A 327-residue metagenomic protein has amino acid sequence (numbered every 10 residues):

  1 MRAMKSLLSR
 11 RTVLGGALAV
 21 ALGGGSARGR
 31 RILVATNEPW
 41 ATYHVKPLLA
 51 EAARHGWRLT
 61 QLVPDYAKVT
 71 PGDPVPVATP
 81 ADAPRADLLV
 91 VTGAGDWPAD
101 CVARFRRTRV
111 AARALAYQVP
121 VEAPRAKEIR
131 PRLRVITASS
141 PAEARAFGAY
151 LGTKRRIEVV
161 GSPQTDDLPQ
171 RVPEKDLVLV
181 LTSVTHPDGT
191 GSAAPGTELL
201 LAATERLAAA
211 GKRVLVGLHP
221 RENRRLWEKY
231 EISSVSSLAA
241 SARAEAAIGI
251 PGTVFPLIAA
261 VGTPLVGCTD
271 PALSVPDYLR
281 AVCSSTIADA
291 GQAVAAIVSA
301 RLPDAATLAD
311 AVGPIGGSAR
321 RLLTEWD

Functional and structural regions predicted by a protein language model:
R2-S26: N-terminal export signals
L33-D166: Active-site and donor-binding regions of nucleotide-sugar-utilizing enzymes
A41-V45, T165-D167, P173-L226: Conserved catalytic-core segment of nucleotide-activated headgroup transferases in glycan assembly
P76-T79, E231-S236, V282-Q292: Short acidic-hydrophobic, aromatic-tinged amphipathic segments that line or gate anion-handling sites
G93-A94, R113-Q118, S162, L179-P187 (+2 more regions): Short loop/turn segments at strand-loop or loop-helix junctions that form parts of catalytic or ligand-binding pockets
P220-V261: Donor nucleotide-activated moiety binding/catalytic core segment of transferases that use nucleotide-activated donors
V254-T307: Catalytic binding pocket for nucleotide-activated donors in carbohydrate/polymer assembly enzymes
A311-D327: C-terminal alpha-helical cap of glycosyltransferases
